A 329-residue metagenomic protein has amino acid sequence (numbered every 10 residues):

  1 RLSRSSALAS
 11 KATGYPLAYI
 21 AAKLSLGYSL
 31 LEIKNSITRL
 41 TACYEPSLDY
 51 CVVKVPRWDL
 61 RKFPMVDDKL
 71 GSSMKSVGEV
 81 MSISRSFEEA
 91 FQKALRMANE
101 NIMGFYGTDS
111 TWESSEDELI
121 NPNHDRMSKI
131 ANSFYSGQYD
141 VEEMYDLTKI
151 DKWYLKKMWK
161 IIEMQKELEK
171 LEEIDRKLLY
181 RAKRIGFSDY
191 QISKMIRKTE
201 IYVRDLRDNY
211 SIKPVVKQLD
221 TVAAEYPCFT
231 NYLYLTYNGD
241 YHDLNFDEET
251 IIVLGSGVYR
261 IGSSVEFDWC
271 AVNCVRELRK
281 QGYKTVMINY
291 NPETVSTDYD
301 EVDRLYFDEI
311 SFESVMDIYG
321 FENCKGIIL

Functional and structural regions predicted by a protein language model:
R1-E167, L171-Y180, I185-G186, N209-V215 (+6 more regions): ATP-dependent carboxylate activation and anion-phosphoryl transfer catalytic cores that bind Mg-ATP to form
Q191-H242: C-terminal amphipathic alpha-helical interaction region
R260-C270: Glycine/threonine-rich flexible loop motifs
I261-S263, K325-L329: A short, small-residue-rich loop immediately preceding and capping a beta-strand
